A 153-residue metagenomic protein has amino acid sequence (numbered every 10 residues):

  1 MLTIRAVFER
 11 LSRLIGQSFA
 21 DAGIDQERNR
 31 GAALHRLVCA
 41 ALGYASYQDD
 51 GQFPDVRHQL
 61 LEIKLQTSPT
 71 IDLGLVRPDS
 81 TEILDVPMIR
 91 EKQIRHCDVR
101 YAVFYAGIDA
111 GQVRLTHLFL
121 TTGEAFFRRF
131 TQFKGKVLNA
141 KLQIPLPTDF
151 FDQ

Functional and structural regions predicted by a protein language model:
M1-R57, K64-Q153: Nucleic-acid endonuclease domains
